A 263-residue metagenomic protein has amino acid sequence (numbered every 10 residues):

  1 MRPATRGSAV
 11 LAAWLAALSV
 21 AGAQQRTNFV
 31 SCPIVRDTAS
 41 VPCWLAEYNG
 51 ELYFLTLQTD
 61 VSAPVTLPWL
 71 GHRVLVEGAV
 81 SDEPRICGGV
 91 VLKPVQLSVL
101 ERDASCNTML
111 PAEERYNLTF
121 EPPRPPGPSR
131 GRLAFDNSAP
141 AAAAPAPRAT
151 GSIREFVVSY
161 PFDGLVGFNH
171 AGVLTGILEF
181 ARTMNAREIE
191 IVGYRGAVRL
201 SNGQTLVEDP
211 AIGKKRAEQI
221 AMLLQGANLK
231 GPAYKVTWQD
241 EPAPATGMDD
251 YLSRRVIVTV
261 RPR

Functional and structural regions predicted by a protein language model:
M1-L11: Bacterial N-terminal signal peptides that target proteins for export
Q24-S40: Structural detector for short beta-strands of small beta-barrel domains
R36-T56: OB-fold (S1/OB) nucleic-acid-binding surfaces
V61-E77: Short nucleic-acid-contacting surface segments enriched for D/E, G, S/T with interspersed K/R
S81-E113: OB-fold/S1-family single-stranded nucleic acid-binding modules
E101-T150: Extended, charge-rich, solvent-exposed interface segments
S159-R199, E218-N228, V258, P262-R263: Periplasmic peptidoglycan-binding/anchoring modules of Gram-negative envelope and division proteins
R195-R263: Periplasmic OmpA-like peptidoglycan-binding domain that tethers envelope proteins to the cell wall
